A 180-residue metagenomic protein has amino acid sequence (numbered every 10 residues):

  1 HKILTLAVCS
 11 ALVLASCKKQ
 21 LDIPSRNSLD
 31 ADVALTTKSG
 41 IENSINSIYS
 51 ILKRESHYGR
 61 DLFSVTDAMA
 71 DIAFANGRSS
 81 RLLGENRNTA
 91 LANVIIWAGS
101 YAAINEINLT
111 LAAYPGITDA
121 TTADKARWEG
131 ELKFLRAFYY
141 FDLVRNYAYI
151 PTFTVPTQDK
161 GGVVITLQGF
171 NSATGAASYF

Functional and structural regions predicted by a protein language model:
H1-S25: Bacterial Sec-dependent N-terminal signal peptides
C17-L62: Membrane-proximal, proline-rich intrinsically disordered regions
K53-G59, A73-A75, Y139-P151: Secretory-pathway/luminal and periplasmic proteins that interact with or process carbohydrate-rich
V65-D71, W128, L135, T157: Acidic helix-start/capping segments at beta-turn-to-alpha-helix junctions
T66-R87: Short alpha-helical hairpin
S80-Y147, A176: Conserved, well-structured interaction surfaces
N146-F180: Short coil/linker segments at helix-helix boundaries
